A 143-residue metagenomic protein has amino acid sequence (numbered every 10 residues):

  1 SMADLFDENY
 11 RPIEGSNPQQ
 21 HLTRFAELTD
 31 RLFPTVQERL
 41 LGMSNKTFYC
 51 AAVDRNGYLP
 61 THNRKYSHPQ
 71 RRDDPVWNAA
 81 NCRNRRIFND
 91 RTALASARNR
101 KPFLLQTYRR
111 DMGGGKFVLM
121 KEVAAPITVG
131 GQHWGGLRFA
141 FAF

Functional and structural regions predicted by a protein language model:
S1-T61: Intrinsically disordered, low-complexity terminal regulatory regions
A3, A26, A51-A52, P60 (+4 more regions): A sequence-composition feature that detects small, non-aromatic residues
E14-Q19, Q70-D74, D111-G114: Low-complexity, polar-biased intrinsically disordered regions enriched in Pro/Ser/Thr/Gly
G15-P18, L22, R39, P75-A79 (+2 more regions): Generic, low-specificity signal for short hydrophobic/alpha-helical stretches with a mild N-terminal bias, encompassing
E27, F33-Q37, S67-R109: Extracytoplasmic/periplasmic sensor domains and loops in membrane signaling proteins
N84-F143: Sensory/regulatory domains in signal-transduction proteins
